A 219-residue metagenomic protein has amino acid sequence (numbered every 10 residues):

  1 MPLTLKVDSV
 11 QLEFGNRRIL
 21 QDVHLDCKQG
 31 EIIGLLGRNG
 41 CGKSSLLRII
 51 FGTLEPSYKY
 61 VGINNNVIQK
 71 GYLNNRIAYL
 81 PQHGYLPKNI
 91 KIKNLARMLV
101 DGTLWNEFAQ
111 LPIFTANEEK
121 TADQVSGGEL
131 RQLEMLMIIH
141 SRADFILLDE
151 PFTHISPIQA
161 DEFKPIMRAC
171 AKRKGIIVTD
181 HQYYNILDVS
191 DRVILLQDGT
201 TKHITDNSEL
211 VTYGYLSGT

Functional and structural regions predicted by a protein language model:
L5-V7, L20-D22: Conserved structural motif at the start of ABC-family nucleotide-binding domains
L36-R38: The feature captures the beta-strand-to-loop junction immediately N-terminal to the Walker
F51: Helix-to-loop junction immediately C-terminal to a conserved catalytic motif
P56-N75: Conserved ABC transporter NBD signature motif
Y79, H83, K88-L104: Q-loop/switch helix immediately C-terminal to the Walker
E150-P151: Walker B catalytic motif
T200-T219: Conserved beta-strand-loop-alpha-helix hinge in the C-terminal portion of ABC ATPase nucleotide-binding domains
